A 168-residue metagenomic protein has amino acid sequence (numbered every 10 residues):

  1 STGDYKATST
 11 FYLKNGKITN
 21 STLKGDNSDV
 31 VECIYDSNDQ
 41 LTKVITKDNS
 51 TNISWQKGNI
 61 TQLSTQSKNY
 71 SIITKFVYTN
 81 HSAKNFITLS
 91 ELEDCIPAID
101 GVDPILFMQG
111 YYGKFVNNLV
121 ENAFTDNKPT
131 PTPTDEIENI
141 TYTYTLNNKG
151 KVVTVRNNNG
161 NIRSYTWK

Functional and structural regions predicted by a protein language model:
S1-K168: Buried hydrophobic residues that stabilize the cores of well-folded domains
